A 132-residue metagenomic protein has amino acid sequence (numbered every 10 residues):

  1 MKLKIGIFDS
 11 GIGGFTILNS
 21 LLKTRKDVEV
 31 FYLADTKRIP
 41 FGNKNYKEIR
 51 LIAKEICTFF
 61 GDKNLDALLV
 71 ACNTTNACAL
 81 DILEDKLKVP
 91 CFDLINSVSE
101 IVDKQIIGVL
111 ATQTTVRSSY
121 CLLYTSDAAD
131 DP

Functional and structural regions predicted by a protein language model:
M1-I5: Extreme N-terminal starter segment of soluble prokaryotic enzymes
G13: Conserved Rossmann-like nucleotide-cofactor binding loop
S20-V28: A short, Lys/Arg-enriched amphipathic alpha-helix followed by its capping loop at the start of a domain
Y32, T36-A53: N-terminal beta-loop-helix "entrance" segment that forms/cooperates in small-molecule cofactor or anionic ligand
I52-N64: A short, N-terminal amphipathic alpha-helix
L69, N73-Q105, L110-A111: Glycine/small-residue-rich loop that forms an oxyanion/phosphate-binding "nest" at active or ligand-binding sites
G108-L123: Short, glycine-/small-residue-rich phosphate/pyrophosphate-handling segment
Y124-P132: Single conserved hydrophobic/aromatic residue that forms the stacking wall/gate of nucleotide- or nucleobase-binding
